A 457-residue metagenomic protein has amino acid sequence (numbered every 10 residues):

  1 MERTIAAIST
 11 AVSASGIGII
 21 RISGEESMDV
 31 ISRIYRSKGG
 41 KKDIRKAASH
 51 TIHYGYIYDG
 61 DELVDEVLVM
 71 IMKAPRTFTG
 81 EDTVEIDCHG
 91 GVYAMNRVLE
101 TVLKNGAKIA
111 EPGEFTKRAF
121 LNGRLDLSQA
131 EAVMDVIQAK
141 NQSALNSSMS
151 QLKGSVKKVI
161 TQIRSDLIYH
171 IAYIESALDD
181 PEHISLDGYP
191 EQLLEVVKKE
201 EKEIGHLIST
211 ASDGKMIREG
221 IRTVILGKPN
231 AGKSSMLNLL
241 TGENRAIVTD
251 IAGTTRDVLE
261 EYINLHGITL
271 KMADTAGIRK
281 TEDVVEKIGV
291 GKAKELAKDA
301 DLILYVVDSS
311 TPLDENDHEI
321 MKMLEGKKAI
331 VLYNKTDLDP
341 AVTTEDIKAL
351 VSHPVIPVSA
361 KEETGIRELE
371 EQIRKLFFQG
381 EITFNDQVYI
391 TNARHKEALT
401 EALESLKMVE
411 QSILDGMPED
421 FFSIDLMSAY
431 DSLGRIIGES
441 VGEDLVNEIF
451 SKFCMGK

Functional and structural regions predicted by a protein language model:
M1-N146, S150, G154, I330: A glycine-rich (often HGG/GG-containing) alpha/beta subdomain
E2-I8, V12, Q142-N264, T281-D283 (+1 more regions): C-terminal-of-GTPase-core extension/linker across diverse P-loop GTPases
S15-I17, H50-I52, D299-I303, G326-A329 (+1 more regions): Short glycine-/polar-rich loops that comprise or flank the Walker A/P-loop and associated switch/sensor motifs
I22, G90, L240, T275 (+2 more regions): Glycine-rich, N-terminal phosphate-binding loop of Rossmann-like dinucleotide-binding domains
H53-D65, V69-K73, G253-T281, D299-L302: Switch I (G2) and immediately adjacent beta-strands of P-loop GTPase domains
K108, T269-K271, P354: Conserved beta-strand segments of alpha/beta enzyme cores
M272, V306, L332: Generic enzyme active-site microenvironment
E286-S310: Inter-motif core of Ras-like GTPase G domains
